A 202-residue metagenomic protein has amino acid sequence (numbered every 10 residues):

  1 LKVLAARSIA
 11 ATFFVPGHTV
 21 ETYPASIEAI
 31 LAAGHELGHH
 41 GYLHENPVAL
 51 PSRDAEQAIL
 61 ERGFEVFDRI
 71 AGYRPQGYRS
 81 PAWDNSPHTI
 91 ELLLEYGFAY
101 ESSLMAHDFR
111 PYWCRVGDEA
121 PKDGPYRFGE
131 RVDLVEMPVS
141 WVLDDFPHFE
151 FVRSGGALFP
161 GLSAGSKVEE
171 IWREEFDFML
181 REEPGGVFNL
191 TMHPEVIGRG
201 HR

Functional and structural regions predicted by a protein language model:
L1-E36, E170, F178-M179, R202: Active-site beta->alpha N-cap acidic-glycine motif
L4, L37-H40, Y78, L93 (+2 more regions): Conserved, mostly hydrophobic/aromatic
A11, G186-L190: Generic beta-sheet signal
F14-P24, E45-E56, R79-H88, R110 (+2 more regions): Acidic-and-aromatic substrate-binding clefts and catalytic sites of carbohydrate-active enzymes
I27-A29, S52-A55, L92, R115-E119: Short low-complexity, flexible loop/linker segments enriched in glycine and/or proline with clustered acidic
E56-F67: An active-site-proximal "capping" alpha-helix that borders the catalytic cofactor pocket
D68-R69, Y73-P184: Active-site-adjacent pocket scaffolds in enzyme catalytic domains
